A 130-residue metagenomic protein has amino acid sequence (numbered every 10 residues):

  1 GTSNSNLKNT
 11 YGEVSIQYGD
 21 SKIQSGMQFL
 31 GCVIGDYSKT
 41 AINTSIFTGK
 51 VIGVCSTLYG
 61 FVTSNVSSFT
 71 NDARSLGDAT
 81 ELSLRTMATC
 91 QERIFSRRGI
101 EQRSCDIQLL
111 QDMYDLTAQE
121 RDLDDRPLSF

Functional and structural regions predicted by a protein language model:
G1-L128: Glycine-rich hexapeptide-repeat left-handed beta-helix
